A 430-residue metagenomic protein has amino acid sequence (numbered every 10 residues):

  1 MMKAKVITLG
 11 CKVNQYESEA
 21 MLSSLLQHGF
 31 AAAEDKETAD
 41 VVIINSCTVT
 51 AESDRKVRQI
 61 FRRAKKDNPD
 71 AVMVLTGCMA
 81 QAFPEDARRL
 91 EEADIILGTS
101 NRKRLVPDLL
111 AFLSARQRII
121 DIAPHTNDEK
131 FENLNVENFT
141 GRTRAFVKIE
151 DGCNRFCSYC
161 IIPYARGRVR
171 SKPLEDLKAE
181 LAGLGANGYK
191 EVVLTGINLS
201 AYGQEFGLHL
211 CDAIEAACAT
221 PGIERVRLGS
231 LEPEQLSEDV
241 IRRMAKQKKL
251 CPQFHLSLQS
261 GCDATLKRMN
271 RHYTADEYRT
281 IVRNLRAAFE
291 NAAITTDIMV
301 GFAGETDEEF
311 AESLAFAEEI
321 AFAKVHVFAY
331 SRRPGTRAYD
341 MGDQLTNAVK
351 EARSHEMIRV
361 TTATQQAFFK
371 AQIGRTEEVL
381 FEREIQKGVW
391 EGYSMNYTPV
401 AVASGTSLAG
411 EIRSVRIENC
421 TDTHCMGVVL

Functional and structural regions predicted by a protein language model:
M1-A201, D239, M244, L250 (+5 more regions): Proteins enriched for Cys/Gly/acidic motifs involved in redox and nucleic-acid/cofactor modification
T48-S53, Y189-T220, L231-D239, L266 (+1 more regions): Conserved glycine-rich "GG(E/T)P / GGGxP" loop and the immediately following alpha-helix in the radical SAM core
T140-T143, C153-N154, L250, S260 (+5 more regions): Short flexible coil/turn linkers enriched for glycine and charged/polar residues that connect secondary-structure
C157, L194, L228, L256 (+5 more regions): Conserved, mostly hydrophobic/aromatic
C160-G167, V226-E234, S260-N270, L285 (+2 more regions): Conserved strand-turn element in the central/C-terminal portion of the radical SAM core barrel that lines
A186, C211-R225, L236-T296: Radical SAM/AdoMet-radical enzyme domain recognition
E305, A321-F322: Contiguous mid-protein beta-loop-alpha structural module that forms a pocket-lining wall or clamp of enzyme active
D340-L430: Terminal RNA-binding accessory module
